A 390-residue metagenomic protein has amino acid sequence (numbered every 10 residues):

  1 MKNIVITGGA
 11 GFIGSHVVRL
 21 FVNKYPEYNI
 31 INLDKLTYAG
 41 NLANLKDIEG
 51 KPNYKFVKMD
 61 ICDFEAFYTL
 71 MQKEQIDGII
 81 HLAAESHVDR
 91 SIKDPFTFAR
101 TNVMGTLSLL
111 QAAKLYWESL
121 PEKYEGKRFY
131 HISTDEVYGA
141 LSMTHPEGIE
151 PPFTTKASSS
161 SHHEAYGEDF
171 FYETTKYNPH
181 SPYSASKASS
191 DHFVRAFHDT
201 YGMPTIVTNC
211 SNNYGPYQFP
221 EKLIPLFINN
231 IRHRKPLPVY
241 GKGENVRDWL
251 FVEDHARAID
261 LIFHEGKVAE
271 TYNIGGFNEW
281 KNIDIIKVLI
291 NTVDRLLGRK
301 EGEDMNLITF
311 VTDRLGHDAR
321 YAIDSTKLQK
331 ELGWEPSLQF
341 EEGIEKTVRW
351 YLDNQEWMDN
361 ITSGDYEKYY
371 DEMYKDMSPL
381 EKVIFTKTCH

Functional and structural regions predicted by a protein language model:
M1-N213, F263, N282, K346 (+2 more regions): N-terminal Rossmann-like NAD(P)+-binding domain of SDR-like oxidoreductases, especially those catalyzing
I4, V17, M59-C62, A66 (+3 more regions): C-terminal substrate-binding subdomain of Rossmann-fold SDR/epimerase-dehydratase oxidoreductases
A43, S142, Q218, L250 (+1 more regions): Short, well-ordered secondary-structure micro-motifs
I48, H145, P220-I228, L289: A glycine/serine/threonine-rich, flexible loop-to-helix segment that serves as the NAD(P) cofactor-binding "lid"
T175, P179-S186, P216, P220 (+2 more regions): The catalytic Tyr-centered alpha-helix of NAD(P)H-dependent dehydrogenases
